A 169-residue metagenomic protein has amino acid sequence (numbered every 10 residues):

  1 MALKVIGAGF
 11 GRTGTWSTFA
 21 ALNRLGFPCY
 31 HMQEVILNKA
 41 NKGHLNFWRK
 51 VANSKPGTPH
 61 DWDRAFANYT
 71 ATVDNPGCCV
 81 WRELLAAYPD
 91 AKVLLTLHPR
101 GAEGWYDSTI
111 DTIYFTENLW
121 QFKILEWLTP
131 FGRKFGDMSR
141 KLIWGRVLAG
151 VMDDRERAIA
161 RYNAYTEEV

Functional and structural regions predicted by a protein language model:
M1-D61: PAPS-dependent sulfotransferase catalytic core
L3-I6, N68-A71, K92: Short active-site oxyanion
G7-G9, Q33, V73-G77, L97-H98: Short His-Asn-centered micro-motif
N23, E34, W81-R157: PAPS-dependent sulfotransferase catalytic domain
N46-L84, Y88: Conserved nucleotide-sensing/catalytic segment adjacent to the nucleotide-binding pocket in NTP-handling enzymes
T58-D61, D154, A158: Residue-level preference for long, well-ordered alpha-helices that form the structural scaffold of enzyme catalytic
R161-E168: A short, acidic, amphipathic alpha-helical segment used as a generic capping/interface helix at domain edges
